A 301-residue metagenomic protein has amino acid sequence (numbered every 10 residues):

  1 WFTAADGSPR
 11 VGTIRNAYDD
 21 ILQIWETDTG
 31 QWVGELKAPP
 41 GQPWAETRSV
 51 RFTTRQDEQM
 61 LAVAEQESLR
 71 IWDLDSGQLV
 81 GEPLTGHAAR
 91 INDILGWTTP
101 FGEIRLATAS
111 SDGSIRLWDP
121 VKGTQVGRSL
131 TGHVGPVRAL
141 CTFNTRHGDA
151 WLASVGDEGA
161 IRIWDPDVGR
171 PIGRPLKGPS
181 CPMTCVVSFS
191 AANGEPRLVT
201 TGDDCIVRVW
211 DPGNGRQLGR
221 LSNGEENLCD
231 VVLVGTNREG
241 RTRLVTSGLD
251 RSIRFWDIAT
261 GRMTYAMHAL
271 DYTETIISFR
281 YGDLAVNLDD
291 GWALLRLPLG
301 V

Functional and structural regions predicted by a protein language model:
W1-V301: WD40-repeat beta-propeller superdomains and closely related acidic/aromatic-rich repeat-like regions
